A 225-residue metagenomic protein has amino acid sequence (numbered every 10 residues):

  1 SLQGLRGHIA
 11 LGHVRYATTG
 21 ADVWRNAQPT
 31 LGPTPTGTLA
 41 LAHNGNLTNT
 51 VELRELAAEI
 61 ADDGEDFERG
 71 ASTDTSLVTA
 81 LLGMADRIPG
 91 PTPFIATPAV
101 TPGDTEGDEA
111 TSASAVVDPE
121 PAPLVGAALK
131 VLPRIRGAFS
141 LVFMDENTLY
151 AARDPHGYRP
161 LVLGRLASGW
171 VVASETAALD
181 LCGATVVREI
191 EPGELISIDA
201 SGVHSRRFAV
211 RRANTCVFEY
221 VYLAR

Functional and structural regions predicted by a protein language model:
S1-P192, S197-R225: Conserved short alpha-helical segments that host acidic/polar catalytic motifs at enzyme active sites
